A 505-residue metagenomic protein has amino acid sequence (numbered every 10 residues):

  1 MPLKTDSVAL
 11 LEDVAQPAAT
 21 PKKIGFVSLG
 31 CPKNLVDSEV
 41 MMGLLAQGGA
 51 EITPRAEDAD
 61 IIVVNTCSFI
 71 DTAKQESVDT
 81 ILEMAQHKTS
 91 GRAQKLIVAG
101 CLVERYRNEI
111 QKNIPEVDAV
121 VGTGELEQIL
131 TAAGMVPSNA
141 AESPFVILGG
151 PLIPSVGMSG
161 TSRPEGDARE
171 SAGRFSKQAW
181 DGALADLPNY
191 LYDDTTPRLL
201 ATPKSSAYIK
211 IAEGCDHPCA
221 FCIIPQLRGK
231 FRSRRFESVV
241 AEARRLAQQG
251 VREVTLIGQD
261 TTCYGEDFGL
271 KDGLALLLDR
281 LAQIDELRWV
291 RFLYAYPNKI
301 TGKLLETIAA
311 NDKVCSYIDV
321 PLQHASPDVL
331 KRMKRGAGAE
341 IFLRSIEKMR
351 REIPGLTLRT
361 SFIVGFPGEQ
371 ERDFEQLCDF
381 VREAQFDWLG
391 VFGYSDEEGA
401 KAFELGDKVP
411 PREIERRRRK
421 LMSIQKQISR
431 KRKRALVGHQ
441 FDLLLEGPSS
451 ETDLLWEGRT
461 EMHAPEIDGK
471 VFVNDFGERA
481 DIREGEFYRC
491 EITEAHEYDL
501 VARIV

Functional and structural regions predicted by a protein language model:
M1-Y264, K303, I308, I318 (+8 more regions): Proteins enriched for Cys/Gly/acidic motifs involved in redox and nucleic-acid/cofactor modification
L3-D6, L11-E12, E404-V505: Terminal RNA-binding accessory module
V27, A99, I224-P225, I257-Q259 (+8 more regions): Generic beta-strand/beta-sheet core signal
S68, R228-G229, D267-K271, K331-A337 (+1 more regions): Short glycine-enriched, charge-decorated loop/helix-capping segments at active-site entrances that position
L96-I97, R105, Q248-F374, R382: Conserved SAM/AdoMet-binding glycine-rich loop
D118, R252, R288, D387 (+1 more regions): Short acidic/polar active-site loop segments enriched in Thr and Asp
C219, V239, L256, F292 (+7 more regions): Conserved, mostly hydrophobic/aromatic
S316-I318, L330-K331, F342, P354-T360 (+10 more regions): Extended hydrophobic-aromatic, low-complexity segments
